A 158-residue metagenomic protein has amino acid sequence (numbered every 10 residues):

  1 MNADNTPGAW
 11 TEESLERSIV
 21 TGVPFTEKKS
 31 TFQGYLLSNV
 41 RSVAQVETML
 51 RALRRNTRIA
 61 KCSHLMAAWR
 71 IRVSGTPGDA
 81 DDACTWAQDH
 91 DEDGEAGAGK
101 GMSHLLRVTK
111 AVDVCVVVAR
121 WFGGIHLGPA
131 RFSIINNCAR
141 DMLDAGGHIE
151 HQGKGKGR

Functional and structural regions predicted by a protein language model:
M1-A96, D144, H148-Q152, K156-R158: C-terminal regulatory domains involved in ligand/effector binding and gene-expression control
K28-S30, R107-K110: Intrinsically disordered, low-complexity regulatory regions enriched in Ser/Pro/Gly/Thr and acidic residues
D81-W86, V116, I125-G128: Short small-residue beta-strand/loop micro-motif enriched in glycine and branched aliphatics
G99, H104, T109, V118-R158: Active-site-proximal loop/helix of nucleotide/amide-processing enzymes and allied scaffolds
V112-V114: A short, solvent-exposed beta-edge/loop patch
